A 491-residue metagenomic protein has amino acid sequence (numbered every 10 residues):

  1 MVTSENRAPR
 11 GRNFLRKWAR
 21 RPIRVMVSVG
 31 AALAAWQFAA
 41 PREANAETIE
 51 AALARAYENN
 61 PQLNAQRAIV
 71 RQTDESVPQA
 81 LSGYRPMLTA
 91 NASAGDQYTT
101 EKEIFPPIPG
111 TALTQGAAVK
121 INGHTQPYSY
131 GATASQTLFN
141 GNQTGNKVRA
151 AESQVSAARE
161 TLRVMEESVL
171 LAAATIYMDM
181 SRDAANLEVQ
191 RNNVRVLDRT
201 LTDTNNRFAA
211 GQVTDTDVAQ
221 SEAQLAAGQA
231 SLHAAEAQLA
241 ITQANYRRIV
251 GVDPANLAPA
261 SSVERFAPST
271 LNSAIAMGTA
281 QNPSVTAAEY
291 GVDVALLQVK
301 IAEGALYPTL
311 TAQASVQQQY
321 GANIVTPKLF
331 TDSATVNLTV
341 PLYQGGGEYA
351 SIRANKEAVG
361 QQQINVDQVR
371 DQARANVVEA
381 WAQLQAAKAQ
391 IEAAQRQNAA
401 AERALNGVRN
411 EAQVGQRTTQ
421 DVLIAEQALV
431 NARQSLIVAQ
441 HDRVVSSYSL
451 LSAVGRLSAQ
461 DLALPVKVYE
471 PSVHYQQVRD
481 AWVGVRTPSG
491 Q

Functional and structural regions predicted by a protein language model:
V2-R7, R12-N13, K17, E166-T279 (+7 more regions): Periplasmic alpha-helical coiled-coil/stalk elements that build and connect Gram-negative outer-membrane
T3-G11, D96-Y98, V438-Q491: Acidic, low-complexity, intrinsically disordered peripheral segments
K17-A32: Sec-dependent N-terminal signal peptides
A32-E43: C-terminal segment of classical bacterial N-terminal signal peptides
R42-S93, T99-T100, T137, P254-D293 (+3 more regions): Bacterial Sec-pathway N-terminal export signals of envelope proteins
T48, M87-M165, T286-V369, N376 (+3 more regions): Small/polar-residue-enriched beta-strand and adjacent coil segments characteristic of outer-membrane beta-barrel
A65-A80, M165, V169-V189, R199 (+6 more regions): Amphipathic alpha-helical coiled-coil segments
S82, R248-G251, G304-A305: Solvent-exposed polar/charged
